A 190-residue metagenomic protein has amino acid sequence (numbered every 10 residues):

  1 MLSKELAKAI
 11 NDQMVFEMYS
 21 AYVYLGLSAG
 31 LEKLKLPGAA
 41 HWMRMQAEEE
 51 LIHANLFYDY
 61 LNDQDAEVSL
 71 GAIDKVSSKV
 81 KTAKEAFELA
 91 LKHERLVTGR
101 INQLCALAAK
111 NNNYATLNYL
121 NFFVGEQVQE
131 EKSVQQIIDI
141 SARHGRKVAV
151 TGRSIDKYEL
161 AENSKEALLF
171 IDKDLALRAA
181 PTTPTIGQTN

Functional and structural regions predicted by a protein language model:
M1-N190: Iron-associated oxidoreductase/ferritin-like identity signal
